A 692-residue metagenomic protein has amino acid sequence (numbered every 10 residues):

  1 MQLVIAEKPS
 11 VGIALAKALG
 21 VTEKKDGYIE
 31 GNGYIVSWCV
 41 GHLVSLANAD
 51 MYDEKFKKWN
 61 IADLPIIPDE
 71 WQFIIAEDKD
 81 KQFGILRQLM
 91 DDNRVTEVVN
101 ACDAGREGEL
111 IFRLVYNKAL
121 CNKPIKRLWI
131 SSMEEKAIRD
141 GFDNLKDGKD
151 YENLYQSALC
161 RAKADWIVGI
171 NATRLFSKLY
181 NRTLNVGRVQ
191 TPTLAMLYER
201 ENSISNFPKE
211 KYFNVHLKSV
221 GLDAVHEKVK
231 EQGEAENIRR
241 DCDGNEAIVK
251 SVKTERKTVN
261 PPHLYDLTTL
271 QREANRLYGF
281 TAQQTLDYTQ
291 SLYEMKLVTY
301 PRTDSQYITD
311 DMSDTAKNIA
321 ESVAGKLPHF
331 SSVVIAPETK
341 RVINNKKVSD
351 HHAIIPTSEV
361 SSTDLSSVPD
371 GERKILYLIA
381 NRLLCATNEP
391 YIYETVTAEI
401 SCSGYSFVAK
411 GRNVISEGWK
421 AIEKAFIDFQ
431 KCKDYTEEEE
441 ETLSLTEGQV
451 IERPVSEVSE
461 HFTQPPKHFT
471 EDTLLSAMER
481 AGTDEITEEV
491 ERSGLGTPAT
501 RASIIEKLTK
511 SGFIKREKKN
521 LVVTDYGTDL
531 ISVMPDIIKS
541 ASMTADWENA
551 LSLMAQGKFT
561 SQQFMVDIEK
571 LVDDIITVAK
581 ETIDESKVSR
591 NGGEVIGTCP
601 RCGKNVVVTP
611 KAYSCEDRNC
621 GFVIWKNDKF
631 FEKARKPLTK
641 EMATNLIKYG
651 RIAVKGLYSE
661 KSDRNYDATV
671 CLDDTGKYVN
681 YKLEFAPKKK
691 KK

Functional and structural regions predicted by a protein language model:
M1, A101-A104, N181-T183, T254-H263 (+3 more regions): Conserved short loop/turn motifs at secondary-structure junctions
M1-A162, W166, Q464-P465: Intrinsically disordered, low-complexity regulatory segments
Q2-L3, K79, M90, T96 (+5 more regions): Basic, low-complexity terminal or inter-domain segments flanking catalytic cores
P9-A16, G33-V36, V40, A76-R87 (+18 more regions): Amphipathic alpha-helical transducer elements in NTP-driven molecular machines
W71-I74, C102, N122-K126, D147-L154 (+6 more regions): Short, polar/flexible loop-turn hinges at active-site or ligand-entry regions and domain interfaces
N93, A137-S219, T254-T258: C-terminal or mid-to-C-terminal helical accessory/interaction module adjacent to the motor/catalytic core
Q232-Y265, Q271, S542: Metal- or metallocofactor-binding catalytic centers and their adjacent structured scaffolds across diverse enzyme
